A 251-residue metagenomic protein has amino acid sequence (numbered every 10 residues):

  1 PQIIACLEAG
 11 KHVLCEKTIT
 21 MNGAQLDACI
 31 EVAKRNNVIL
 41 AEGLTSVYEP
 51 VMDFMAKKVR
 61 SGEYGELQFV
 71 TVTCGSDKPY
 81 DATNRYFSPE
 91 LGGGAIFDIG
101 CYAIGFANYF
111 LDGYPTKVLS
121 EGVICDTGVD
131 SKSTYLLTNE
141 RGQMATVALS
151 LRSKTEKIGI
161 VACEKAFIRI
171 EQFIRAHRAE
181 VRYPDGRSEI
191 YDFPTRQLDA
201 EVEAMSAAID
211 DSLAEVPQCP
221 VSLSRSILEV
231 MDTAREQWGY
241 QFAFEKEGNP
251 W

Functional and structural regions predicted by a protein language model:
P1-V47: Beta-strand-loop-alpha-helix segment that lines the small-molecule cofactor/substrate pocket of alpha/beta enzymes
I3, L26, M52, A103-I104 (+3 more regions): A general structural signal for well-ordered alpha-helical segments in protein cores
L7-E8, K34, R60-E63, D112 (+1 more regions): Residue-level signal for alpha-helix termini/capping positions
L14, I39-A41, T71, L119 (+2 more regions): Structural detector of well-ordered beta-strand residues that form the stable sheet scaffold of enzyme domains
S46-V118, D126: Predominantly a Rossmann-like dinucleotide-binding segment in NAD(P)-dependent oxidoreductases
G105-R178, E203-S212, P250-W251: Contiguous beta-strand/loop segments that form the cofactor/metal-binding neighborhood of enzyme cores
E140, A204-W251: C-terminal helix-rich "cap/oligomerization" subdomain common to oxidoreductases
E189-E203, C219: Active-site loop of classical SDR/Rossmann-like NAD(P)-dependent oxidoreductases, centered on the catalytic Tyr-X3-Lys
